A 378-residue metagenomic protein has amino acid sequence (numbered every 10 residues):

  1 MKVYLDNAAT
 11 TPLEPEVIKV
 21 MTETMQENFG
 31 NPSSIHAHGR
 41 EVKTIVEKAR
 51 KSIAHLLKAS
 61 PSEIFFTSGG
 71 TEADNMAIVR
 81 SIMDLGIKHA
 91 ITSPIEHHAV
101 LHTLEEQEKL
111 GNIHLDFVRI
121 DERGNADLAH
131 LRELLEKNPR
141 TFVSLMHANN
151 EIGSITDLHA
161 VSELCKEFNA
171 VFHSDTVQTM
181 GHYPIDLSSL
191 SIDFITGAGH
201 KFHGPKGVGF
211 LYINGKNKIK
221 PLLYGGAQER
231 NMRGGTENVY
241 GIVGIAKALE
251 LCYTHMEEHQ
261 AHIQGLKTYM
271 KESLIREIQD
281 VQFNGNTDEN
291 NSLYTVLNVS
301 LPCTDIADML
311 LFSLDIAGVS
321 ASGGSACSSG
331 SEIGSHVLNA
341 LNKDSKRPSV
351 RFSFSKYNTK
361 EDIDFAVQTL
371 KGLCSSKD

Functional and structural regions predicted by a protein language model:
M1-D378: Pyridoxal 5′-phosphate
